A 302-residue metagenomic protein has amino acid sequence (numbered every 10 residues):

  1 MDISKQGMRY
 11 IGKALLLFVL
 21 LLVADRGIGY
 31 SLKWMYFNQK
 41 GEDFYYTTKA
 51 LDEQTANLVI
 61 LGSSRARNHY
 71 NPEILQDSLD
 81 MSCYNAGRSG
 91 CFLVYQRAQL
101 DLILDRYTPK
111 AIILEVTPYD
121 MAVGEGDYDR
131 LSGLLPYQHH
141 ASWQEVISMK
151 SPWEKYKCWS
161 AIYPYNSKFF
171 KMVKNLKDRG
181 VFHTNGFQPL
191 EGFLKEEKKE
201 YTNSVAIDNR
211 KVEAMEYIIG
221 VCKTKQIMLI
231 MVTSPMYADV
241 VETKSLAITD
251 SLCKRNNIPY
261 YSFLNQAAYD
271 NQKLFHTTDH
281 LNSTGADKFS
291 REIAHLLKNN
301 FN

Functional and structural regions predicted by a protein language model:
R9-Y30: Hydrophobic membrane-insertion alpha-helices, especially the h-region of bacterial N-terminal signal peptides
S31-Q54: Alpha-helical transmembrane signal-anchor/signal-peptide segments
L58-G62, L281: Short hydrophobic beta-strand that contains or immediately precedes a catalytic carboxylate
L61, R65-V146: Membrane-embedded segments
G90-V94, I207-K211, Y237-S245: Acidic-and-aromatic substrate-binding clefts and catalytic sites of carbohydrate-active enzymes
D129-K225: Secreted/periplasmic serine-hydrolase-like ester/acetyl group-modifying domain
I230, P235-S262: Substrate-gating cap/lid alpha-helix
D250-N302: Catalytic His-Asp segment of secreted/periplasmic serine-dependent ester chemistry enzymes
